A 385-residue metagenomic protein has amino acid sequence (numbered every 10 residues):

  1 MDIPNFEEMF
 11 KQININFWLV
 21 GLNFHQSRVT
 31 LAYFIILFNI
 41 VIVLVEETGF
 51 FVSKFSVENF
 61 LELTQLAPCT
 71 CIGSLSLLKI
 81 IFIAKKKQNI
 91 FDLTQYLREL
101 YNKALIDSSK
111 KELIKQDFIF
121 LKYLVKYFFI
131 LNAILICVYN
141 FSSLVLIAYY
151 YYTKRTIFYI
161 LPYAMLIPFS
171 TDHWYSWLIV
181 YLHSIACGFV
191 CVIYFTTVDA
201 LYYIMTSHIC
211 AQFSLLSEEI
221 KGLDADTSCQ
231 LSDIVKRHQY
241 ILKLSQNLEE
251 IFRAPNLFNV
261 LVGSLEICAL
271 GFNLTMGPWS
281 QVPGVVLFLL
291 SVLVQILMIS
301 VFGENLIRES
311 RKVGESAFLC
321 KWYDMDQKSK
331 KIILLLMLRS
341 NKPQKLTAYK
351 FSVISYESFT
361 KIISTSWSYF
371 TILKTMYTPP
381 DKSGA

Functional and structural regions predicted by a protein language model:
M1-A385: Hydrophobic transmembrane alpha-helices
